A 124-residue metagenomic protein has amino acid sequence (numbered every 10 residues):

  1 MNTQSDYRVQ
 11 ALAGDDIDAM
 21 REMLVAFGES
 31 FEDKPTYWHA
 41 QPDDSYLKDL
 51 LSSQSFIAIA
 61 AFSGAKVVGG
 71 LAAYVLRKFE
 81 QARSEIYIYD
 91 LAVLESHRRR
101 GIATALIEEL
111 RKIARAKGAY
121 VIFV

Functional and structural regions predicted by a protein language model:
R8-M23: A short beta-loop-alpha structural element at the N-terminal edge of CoA-dependent acyl/N-acetyltransferase catalytic
V25-K48: Conserved GNAT-fold acetyl-CoA-binding loop/helix
K48-A60, Y87: A short helix-loop-beta-strand connector motif used in the catalytic cores of GNAT acetyltransferases and, in some
A60, K66-V75, Y87, A92: Conserved beta-strand in the GNAT
K78-S84: A short, polar/charged loop-to-alpha-helix boundary motif
Q81, I107-E109, V121-F123: A beta-strand edge to alpha-helix "cap/lid" segment located at domain peripheries
V93, R99-K112: Conserved acetyl-CoA-binding loop-helix of GNAT-fold acetyltransferases
A114-V124: Conserved GNAT acetyl-CoA-binding A-motif
